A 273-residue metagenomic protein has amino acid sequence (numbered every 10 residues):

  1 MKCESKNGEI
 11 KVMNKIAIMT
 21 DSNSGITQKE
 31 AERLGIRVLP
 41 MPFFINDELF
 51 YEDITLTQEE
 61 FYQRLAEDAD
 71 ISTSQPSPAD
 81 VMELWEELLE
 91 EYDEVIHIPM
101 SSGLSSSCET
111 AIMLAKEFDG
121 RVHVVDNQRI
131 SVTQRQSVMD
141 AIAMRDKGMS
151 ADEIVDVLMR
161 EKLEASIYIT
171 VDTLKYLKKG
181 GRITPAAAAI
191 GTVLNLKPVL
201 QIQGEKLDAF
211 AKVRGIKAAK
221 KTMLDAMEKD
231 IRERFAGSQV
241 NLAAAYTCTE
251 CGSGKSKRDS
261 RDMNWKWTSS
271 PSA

Functional and structural regions predicted by a protein language model:
M1-V12: Short, Lys/Arg-enriched N-terminal segments with co-localized hydrophobic residues within the first ~10-30 amino acids
E4-K6, L88, T268: Enriched - but not universal
E4-K6, N23-G25, M82-E83: A generic local structural motif
I10, N23-R37, P42, E94 (+3 more regions): Mixed-charge interfacial surface used for oligomerization/domain docking and macromolecular partner engagement
V12-I18, L89-E91: Long, low-complexity, intrinsically disordered polar/charged segments
A17-Q75: N-terminal glycine-rich anion-binding loop in soluble enzyme alpha/beta folds
L49-E117, V122: Class I S-adenosyl-L-methionine
